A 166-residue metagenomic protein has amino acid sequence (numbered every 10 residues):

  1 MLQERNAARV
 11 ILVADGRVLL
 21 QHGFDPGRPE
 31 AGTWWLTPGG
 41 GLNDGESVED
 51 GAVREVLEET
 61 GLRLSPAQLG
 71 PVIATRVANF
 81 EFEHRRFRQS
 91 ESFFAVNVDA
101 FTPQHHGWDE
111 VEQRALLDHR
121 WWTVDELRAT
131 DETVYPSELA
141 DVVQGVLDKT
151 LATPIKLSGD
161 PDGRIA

Functional and structural regions predicted by a protein language model:
M1-L36, E49: N-terminal strand-loop-strand
L2, A31-W34, H84-S90, V111-L116: A generic structural micro-feature
N6, L62-Q104: Active-site segment of metal-dependent pyrophosphate-handling enzymes, primarily the Nudix hydrolase catalytic core
V10, L20, F93-A95, H119-W121: Conserved hydrophobic/aromatic beta-strand scaffold that supports enzyme active sites
D15-R17, F24, N97-T102, V124-E126: Short loop segments at secondary-structure junctions
Q21, G45, L127-T130: Residues that scaffold the ATP/ADP-binding catalytic core of kinase and kinase-like folds
T33-W34, A100-A166: Nudix hydrolase/Nudix homology domain
T37-V72: The catalytic Nudix box helix
